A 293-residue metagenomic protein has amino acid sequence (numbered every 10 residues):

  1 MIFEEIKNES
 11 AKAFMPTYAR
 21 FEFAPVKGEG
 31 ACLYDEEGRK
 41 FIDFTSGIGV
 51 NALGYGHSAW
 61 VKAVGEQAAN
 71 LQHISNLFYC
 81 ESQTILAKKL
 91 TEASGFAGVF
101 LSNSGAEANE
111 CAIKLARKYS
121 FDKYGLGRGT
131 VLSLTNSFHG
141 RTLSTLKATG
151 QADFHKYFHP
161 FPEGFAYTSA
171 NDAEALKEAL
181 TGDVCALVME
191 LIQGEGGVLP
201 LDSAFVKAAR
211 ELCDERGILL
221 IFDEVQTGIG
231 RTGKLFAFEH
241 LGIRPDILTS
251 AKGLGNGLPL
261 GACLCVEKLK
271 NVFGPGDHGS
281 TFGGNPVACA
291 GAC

Functional and structural regions predicted by a protein language model:
M1-C293: Conserved N-terminal phosphate-binding loop of PLP-dependent enzymes in the Aspartate aminotransferase
